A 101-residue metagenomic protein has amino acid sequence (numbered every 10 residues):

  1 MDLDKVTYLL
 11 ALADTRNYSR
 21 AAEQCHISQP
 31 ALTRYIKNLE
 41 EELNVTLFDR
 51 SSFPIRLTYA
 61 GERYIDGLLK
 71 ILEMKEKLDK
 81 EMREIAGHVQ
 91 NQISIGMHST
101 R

Functional and structural regions predicted by a protein language model:
D2-Y8, Q29, P54, G61 (+2 more regions): The N-cap/first-turn positions of alpha helices within or immediately adjacent to helix-turn-helix DNA-binding domains
T7-A13, D49, D66-L69: A cross-family signal for key residues in well-ordered alpha-helices that form functional helical elements
L10-S28: Short helix-boundary/capping micro-motifs
Y35: Residues in the recognition helix of alpha-helical DNA-binding motifs
E40-L57: A short LG(V/I)-centered, amphipathic sequence patch enriched for acidic residue(s) preceding the LG motif
E42-L43, Y64-A86: Alpha-helical linker/hinge and terminal dimerization helices associated with HTH transcriptional regulators
R83-R101: Interdomain hinge and pocket-entrance segments immediately C-terminal to HTH DNA-binding domains
